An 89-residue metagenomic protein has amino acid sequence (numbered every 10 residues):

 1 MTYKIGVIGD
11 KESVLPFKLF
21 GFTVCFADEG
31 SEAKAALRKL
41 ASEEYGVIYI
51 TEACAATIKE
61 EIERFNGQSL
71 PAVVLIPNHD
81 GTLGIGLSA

Functional and structural regions predicted by a protein language model:
T2-K34: N-terminal first-folded block
E29, T51-A53, P77: Short secondary-structure boundary segments
A35-S42: Acidic, metal-coordinating helix/loop segments flanking the phosphotransfer/catalytic sites of two-component signaling
R38, A53, E63-R64: Extended, charged amphipathic alpha-helical "stalk" segments
G46-I50: Periplasmic-binding protein-like
A55-T57: Glycine-rich nucleotide phosphate-binding loop and flanking beta-alpha elements of Rossmann-like dinucleotide-binding
I62-A89: C-terminal structural segments of small proteins and small subunits
